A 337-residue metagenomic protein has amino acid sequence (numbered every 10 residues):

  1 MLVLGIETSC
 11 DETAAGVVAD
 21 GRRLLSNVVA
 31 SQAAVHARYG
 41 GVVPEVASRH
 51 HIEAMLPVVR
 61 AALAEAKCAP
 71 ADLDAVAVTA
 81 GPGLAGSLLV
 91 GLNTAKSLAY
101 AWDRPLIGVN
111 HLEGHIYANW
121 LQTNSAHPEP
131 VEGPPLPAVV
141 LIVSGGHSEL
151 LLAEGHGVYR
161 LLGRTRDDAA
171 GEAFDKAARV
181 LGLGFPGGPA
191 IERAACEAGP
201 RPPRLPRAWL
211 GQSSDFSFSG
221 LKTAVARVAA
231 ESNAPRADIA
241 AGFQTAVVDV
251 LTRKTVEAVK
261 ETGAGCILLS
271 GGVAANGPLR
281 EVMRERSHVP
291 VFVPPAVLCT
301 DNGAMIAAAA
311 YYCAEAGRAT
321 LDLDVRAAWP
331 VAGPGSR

Functional and structural regions predicted by a protein language model:
L2-D72, V78-P82, N93, H111 (+1 more regions): N-terminal beta-alpha supersecondary unit
T13-V18, V140-I142, S148-L152: Short beta-strand scaffold segments in enzyme catalytic cores
V58-D74, N124, S232-N233, T255-G265: Phosphate/pyrophosphate-binding loops at sites that engage ATP/ADP/AMP, CoA/4′-phosphopantetheine, polyphosphate
G108-V109, M283-I306: Conserved phosphate-binding/catalytic loops in two-lobed NTP-binding clefts
V109-A138, A309: Conserved phosphate-binding catalytic cores of ATP/NTP-utilizing and phosphoryl-transfer enzymes
H115, P295-G335: Glycine-rich phosphate-binding/hydrolytic loop that grips phosphoryl groups
E154-E197, T223, V228-S232: Glycine-rich phosphate-binding loop plus the immediately following alpha-helix
R193-I267, N276-E285, G317, G333-R337: A contiguous, well-structured pocket-lining segment that forms one wall/lid of small-molecule binding clefts in soluble
